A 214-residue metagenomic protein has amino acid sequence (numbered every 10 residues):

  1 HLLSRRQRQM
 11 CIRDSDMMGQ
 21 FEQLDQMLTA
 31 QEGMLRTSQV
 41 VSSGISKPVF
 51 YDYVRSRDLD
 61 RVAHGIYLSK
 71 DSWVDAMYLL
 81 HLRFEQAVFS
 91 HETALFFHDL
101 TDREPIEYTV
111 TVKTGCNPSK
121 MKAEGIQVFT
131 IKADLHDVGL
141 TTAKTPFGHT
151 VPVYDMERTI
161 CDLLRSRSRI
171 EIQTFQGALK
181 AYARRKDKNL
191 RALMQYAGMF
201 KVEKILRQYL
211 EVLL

Functional and structural regions predicted by a protein language model:
H1-D14: Single conserved hydrophobic/aromatic residue that forms the stacking wall/gate of nucleotide- or nucleobase-binding
D16-Q20: Short, Lys/Arg-enriched anionic-surface-contact patches
Q23, M27, E32-Q39, S43 (+4 more regions): Nucleic-acid-binding surface
R57: Glycine-centered, phosphate/nucleic-acid-interacting loop/turn motifs that mediate DNA/RNA or nucleotide
